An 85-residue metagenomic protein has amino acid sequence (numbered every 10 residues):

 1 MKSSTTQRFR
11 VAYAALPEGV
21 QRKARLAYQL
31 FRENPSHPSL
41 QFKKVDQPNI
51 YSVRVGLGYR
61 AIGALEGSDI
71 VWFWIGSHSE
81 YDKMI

Functional and structural regions predicted by a protein language model:
K2-S4, V11, E18, V55-I85: Enriched for short, Lys/Arg-rich terminal
S3, Q21, R25, S36-S39 (+1 more regions): Non-catalytic, surface-exposed connector residues within folded enzymatic/regulatory domains
S4-V11, R22, A27, K43-Q47: Basic nucleic-acid-binding interfaces
A15-E18, I50: Residues in soluble alpha-helical coiled-coils and helical-bundle/repeat scaffolds
L26-Q29, L65: Charged/polar positions on well-ordered alpha helices
Q29-V53: A short, surface-exposed loop/turn module that caps and links secondary-structure elements
